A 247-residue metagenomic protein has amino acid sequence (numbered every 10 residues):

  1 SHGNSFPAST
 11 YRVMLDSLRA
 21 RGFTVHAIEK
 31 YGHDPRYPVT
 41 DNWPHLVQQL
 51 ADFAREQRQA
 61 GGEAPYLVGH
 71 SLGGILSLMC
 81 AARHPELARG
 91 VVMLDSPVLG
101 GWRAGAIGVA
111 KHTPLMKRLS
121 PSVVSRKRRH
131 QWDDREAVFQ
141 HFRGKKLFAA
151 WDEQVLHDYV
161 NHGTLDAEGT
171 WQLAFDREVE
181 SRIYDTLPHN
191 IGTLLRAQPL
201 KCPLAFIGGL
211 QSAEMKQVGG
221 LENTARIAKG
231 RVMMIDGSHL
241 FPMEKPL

Functional and structural regions predicted by a protein language model:
S1-G3, H70, G208: The conserved beta1-alpha1 loop
S1-P35: Conserved HGGG/HGGXW glycine-rich cap/lid loop of the alpha/beta-hydrolase fold
H26-V68, V98, I107-A110: Active-site loop/oxyanion-hole signature of alpha/beta-hydrolase fold enzymes
I28, R231-S238: Short glycine-rich catalytic loops that host catalytic nucleophiles or stabilize transition states across multiple
E63-A106: Conserved hydrolase catalytic core segment
R89-H130: Flexible "cap/lid" loop of the alpha/beta hydrolase fold
Q154, G163-A225: Conserved serine/cysteine hydrolase catalytic core
G237-P246: Catalytic histidine-centered segment of alpha/beta-hydrolase-like enzymes
